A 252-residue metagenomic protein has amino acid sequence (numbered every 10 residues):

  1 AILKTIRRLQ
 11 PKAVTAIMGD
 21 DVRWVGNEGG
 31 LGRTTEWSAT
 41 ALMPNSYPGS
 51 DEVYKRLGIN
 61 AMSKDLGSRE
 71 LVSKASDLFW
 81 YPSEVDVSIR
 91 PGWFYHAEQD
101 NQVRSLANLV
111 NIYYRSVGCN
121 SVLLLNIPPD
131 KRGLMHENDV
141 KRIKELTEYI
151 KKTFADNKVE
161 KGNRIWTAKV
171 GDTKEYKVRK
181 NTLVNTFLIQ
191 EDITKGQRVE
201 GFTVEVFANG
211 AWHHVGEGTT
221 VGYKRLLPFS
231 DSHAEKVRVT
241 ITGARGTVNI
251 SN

Functional and structural regions predicted by a protein language model:
A1-F202, V206, H214-T219, Y223-F229 (+2 more regions): Mature catalytic domains of secreted/periplasmic carbohydrate-active enzymes
S232-K236: Extracellular Ig-like/FN3 beta-sandwich strand-entry sites
N249-N252: Glycine/proline-rich low-complexity spacer/linker segments in large multi-domain proteins
